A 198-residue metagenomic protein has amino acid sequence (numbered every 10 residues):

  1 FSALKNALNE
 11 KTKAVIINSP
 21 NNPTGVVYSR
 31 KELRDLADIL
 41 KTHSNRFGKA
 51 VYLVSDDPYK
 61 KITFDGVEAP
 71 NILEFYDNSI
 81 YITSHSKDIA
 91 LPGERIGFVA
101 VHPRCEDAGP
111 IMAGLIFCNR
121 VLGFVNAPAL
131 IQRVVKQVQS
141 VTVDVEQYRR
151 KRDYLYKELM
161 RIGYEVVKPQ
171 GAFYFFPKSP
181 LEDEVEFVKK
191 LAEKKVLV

Functional and structural regions predicted by a protein language model:
F1-V198: PLP-dependent class I/II
